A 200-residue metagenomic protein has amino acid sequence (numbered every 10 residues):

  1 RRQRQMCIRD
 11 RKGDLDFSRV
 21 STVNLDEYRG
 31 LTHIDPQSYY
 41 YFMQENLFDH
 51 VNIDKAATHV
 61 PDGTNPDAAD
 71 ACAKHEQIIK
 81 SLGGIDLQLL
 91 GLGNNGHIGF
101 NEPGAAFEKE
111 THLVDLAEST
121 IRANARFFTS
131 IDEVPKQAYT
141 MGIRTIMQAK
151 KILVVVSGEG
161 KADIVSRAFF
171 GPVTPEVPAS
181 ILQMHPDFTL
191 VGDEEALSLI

Functional and structural regions predicted by a protein language model:
R1-I8: Short, small-residue-biased leader/transition segments that mark boundaries at the very start of proteins
L15-S21: A glycine-rich helix N-cap at a beta->alpha junction
S21-N24, H59-P61: Extended hydrophobic secondary-structure segments that form protein cores and membrane-embedded regions
L25-D26, M43: Non-catalytic structural connector segments
L31-I200: Conserved phosphate- and dinucleotide-binding cores of soluble alpha/beta proteins, encompassing both enzyme active
